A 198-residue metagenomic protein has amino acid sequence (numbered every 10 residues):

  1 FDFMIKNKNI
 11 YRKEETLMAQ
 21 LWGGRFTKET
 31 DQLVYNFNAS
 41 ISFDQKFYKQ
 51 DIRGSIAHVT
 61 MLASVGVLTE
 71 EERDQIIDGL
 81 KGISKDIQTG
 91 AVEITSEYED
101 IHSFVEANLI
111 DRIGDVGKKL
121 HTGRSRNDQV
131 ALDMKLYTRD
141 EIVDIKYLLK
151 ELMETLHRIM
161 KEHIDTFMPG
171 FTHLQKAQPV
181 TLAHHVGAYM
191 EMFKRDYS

Functional and structural regions predicted by a protein language model:
F1-L17: Short, Lys/Arg-enriched N-terminal segments with co-localized hydrophobic residues within the first ~10-30 amino acids
Y11, L17-S198: A helix-coil-helix interface module used to build multimeric assemblies and to scaffold catalytic/cofactor sites
